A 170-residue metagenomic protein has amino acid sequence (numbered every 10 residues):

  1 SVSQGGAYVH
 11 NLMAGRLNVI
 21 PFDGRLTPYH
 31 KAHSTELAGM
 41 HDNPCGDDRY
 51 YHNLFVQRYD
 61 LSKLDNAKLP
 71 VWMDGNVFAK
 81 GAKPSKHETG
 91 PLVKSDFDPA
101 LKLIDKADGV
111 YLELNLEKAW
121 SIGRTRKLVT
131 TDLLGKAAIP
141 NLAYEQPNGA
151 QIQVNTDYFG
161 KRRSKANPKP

Functional and structural regions predicted by a protein language model:
S1-T130: Glycine- and acidic/polar-rich repeat regions and solenoidal domains
T125-K165: Active-site and glycan-interaction determinants of carbohydrate-active enzymes
A166-P170: Short, surface-exposed, low-complexity cationic segments
